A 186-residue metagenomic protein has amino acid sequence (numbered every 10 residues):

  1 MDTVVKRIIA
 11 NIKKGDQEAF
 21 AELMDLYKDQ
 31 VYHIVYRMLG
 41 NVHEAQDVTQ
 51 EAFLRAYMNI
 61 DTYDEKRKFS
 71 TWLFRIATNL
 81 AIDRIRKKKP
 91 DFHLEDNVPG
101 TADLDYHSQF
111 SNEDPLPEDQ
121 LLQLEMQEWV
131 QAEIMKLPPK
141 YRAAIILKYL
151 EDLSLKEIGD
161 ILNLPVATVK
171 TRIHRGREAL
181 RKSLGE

Functional and structural regions predicted by a protein language model:
M1-Q30, R37, E118-D119, M135 (+5 more regions): N-terminal module of bacterial RNA polymerase sigma factors
D2-V5, D91-Q123: Internal acidic/polar
K13-K14, F53-K68: Sigma70-family region 2
D29, H43, A167: Key DNA-contact positions within bacterial/archaeal DNA-binding proteins
H33, D47-L54, R67-N79: Structural recognition of an alpha-helix C-terminal capping motif at a helix-to-coil junction
D61-D64, T78-D96, R175: Arg/Lys-rich amphipathic alpha helix in sigma70-family domain 2
T71, I82, W129-E133, Y141 (+2 more regions): DNA-recognition helix of helix-turn-helix
